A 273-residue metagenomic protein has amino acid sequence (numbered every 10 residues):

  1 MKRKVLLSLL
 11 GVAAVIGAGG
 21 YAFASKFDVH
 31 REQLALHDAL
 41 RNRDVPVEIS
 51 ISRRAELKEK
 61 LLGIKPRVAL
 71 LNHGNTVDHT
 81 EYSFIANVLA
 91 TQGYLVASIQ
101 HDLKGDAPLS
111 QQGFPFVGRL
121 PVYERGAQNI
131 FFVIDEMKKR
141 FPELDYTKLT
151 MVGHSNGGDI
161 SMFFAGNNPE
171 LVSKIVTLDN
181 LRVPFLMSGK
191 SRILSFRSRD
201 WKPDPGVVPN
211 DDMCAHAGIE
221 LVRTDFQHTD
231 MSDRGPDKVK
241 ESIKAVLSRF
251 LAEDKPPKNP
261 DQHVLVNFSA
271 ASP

Functional and structural regions predicted by a protein language model:
K4, L9, A13-E59, N259-V266 (+1 more regions): An N-terminal hydrophobic leader/cap segment in hydrolases
D38-L144: Serine-hydrolase catalytic machinery in alpha/beta-hydrolase-like enzymes
G74-D78, D102-D106, S155-D159, N180-P184 (+2 more regions): Solvent-exposed loop/turn segments at secondary-structure junctions within structured extracellular/periplasmic domains
D135-G189: Primarily recognizes the serine-hydrolase "nucleophile elbow" in alpha/beta-hydrolase and SGNH/GDSL folds
S191, W201-M213: Short alpha-helix in the alpha/beta-hydrolase fold that links the catalytic acid
L194-R197: Short beta-strand/loop motif that positions the catalytic acidic residue of the alpha/beta-hydrolase fold
C214-M231: Catalytic histidine neighborhood in serine/cysteine hydrolases with alpha/beta-hydrolase-type architecture
G235-P273: Catalytic active-site module of serine/aspartate enzymes centered on a nucleophile-bearing elbow/loop
